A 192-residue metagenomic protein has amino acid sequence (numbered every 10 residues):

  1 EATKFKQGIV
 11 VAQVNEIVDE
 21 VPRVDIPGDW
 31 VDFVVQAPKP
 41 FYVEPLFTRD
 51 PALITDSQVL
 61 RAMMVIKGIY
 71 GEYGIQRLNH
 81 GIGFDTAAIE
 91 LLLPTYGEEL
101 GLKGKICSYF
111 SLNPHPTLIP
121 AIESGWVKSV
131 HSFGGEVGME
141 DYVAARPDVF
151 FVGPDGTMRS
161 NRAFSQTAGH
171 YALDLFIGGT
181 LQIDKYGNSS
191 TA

Functional and structural regions predicted by a protein language model:
E1-H80, F84-G104, T117-A192: Conserved phosphate- and dinucleotide-binding cores of soluble alpha/beta proteins, encompassing both enzyme active
